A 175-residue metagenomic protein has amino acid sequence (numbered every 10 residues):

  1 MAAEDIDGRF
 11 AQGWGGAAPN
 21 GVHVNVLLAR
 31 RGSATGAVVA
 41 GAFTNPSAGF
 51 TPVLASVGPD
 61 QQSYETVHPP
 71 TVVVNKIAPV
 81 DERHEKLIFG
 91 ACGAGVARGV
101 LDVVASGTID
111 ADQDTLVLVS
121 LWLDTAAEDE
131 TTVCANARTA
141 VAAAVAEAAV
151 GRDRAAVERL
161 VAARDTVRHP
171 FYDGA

Functional and structural regions predicted by a protein language model:
M1-A175: Accessory interaction regions appended to the cores of large information-processing enzymes
